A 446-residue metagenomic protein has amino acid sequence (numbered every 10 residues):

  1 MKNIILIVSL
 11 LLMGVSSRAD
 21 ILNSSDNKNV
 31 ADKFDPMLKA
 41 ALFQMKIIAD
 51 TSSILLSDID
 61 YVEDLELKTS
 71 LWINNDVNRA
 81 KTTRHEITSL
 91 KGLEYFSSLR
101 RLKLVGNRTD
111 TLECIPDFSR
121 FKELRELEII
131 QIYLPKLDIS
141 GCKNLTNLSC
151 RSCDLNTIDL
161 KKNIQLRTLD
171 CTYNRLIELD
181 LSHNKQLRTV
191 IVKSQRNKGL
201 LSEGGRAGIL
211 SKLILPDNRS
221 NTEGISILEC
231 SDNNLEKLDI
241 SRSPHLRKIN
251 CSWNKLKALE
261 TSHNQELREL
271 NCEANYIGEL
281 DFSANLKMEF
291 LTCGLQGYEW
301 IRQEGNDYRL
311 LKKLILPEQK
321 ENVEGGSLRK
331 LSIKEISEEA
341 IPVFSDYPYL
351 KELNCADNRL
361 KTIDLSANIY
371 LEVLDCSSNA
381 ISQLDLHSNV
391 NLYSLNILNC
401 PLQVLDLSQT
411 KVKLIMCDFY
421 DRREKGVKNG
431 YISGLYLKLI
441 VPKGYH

Functional and structural regions predicted by a protein language model:
I4-M13: Sec-dependent N-terminal signal peptides
G14-R108, D117-K122, E126-E128, K143 (+13 more regions): N-terminal capping/linker segments that flank leucine-rich repeat
L65-L71, A80, L102-V105, R125-I129 (+15 more regions): Conserved hydrophobic beta-strand positions in leucine-rich repeat
L90-L93, L112-F118, L137-I139, I158-L160 (+13 more regions): Canonical leucine-rich repeat
N107, I132, C153, N174 (+11 more regions): Consensus "Asn ladder" position of solenoid repeat domains
D110, P135, N156, I177 (+14 more regions): Leucine-rich repeat
C142, N163, N174, N184 (+17 more regions): Asparagine/serine/threonine-enriched low-complexity, disordered tracts, especially those forming N-linked glycosylation
S194-G208, D217-S220, G224, L295-N306 (+1 more regions): Acidic/polar low-complexity surface segments
